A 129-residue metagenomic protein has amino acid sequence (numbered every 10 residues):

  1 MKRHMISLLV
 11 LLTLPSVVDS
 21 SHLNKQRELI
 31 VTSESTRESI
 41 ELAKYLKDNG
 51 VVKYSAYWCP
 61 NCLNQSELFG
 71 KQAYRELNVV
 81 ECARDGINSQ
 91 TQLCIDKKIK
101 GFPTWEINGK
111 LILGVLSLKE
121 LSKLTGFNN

Functional and structural regions predicted by a protein language model:
M1-E28: N-terminal targeting signals for export/organelle localization
S35-E76: Local sequence-structure signature of Cys/Sec-based thiol-disulfide redox active-site neighborhoods
V52-S55, N78-V80, T104-E106, L111: Structural recognition of the beta-strand scaffold that forms the well-ordered cores of secreted hydrolase catalytic
Y57-C62, A83-D85, K100-G101, L111-L113: Solvent-exposed loop/turn segments at secondary-structure junctions within structured extracellular/periplasmic domains
R84-L93: Structural microenvironment flanking redox-active thiols in thiol-disulfide oxidoreductases
I95-I107: Structural micro-motif
E106-N129: Non-catalytic, surface beta->alpha helical segment in thiol-disulfide oxidoreductase systems
